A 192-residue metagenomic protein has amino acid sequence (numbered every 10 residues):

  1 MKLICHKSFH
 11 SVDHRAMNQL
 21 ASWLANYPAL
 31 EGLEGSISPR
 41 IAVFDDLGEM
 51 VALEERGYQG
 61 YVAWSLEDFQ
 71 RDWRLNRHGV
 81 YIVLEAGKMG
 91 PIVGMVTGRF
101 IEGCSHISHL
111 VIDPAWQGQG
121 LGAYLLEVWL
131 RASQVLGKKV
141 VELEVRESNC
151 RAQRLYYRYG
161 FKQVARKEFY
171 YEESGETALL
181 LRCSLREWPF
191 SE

Functional and structural regions predicted by a protein language model:
K2-F9, N18-N26, G32-I37, I41-A115 (+4 more regions): Acetyl-CoA-dependent GNAT
C5, R146-C150, F169-E192: C-terminal "cap" of GNAT-fold acetyltransferases
S22-W23, E144, Y157, K162-A178: Conserved catalytic-core motifs of GNAT/GCN5-like acyltransferases
A63, Q119-G120, G175: Non-catalytic, surface-exposed connector residues within folded enzymatic/regulatory domains
M89-P91, Q117, Y170-S174: Conserved acyl-donor/pantetheine-binding loop and adjacent beta-alpha core of acyl/acetyltransferases and related
P91, D113-E127, V135-L136, V140 (+3 more regions): Conserved glycine-rich acetyl-CoA-binding loop
I101, E142, L180-R182: Beta-strand secondary-structure signal
